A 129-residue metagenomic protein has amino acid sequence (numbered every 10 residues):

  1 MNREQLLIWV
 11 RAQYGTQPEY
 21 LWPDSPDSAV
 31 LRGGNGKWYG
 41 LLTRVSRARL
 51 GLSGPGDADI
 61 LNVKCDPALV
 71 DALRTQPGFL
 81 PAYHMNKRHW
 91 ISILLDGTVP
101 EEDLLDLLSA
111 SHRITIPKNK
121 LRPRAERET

Functional and structural regions predicted by a protein language model:
M1-T129: Charge-dense, helix-prone N-terminal extensions
